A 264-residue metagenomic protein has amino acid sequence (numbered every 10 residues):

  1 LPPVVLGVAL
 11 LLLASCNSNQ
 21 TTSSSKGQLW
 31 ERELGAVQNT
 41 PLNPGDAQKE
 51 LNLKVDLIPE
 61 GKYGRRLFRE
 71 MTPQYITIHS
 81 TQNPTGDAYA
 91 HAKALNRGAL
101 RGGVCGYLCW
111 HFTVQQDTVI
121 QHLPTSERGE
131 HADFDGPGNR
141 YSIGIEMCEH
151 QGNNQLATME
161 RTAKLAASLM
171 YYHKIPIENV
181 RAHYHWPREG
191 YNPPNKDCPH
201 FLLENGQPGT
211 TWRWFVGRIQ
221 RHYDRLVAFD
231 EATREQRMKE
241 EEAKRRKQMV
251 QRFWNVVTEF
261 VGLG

Functional and structural regions predicted by a protein language model:
V4-A14: Bacterial N-terminal signal peptides
V4-V5, G61, G86, N195 (+1 more regions): Intrinsically disordered, low-complexity segments enriched in proline/serine/threonine
C16-F134, G138-N139, G206-P208: N-terminal catalytic cores of peptidoglycan-degrading enzymes
C16-L53, Q151-G264: Basic/polar, cationic surfaces and motifs that engage anionic cell-wall and phosphate/carboxylate ligands
T81-Q82, T125, G138, I143-G152 (+1 more regions): Cell-envelope and extracellular/periplasmic
